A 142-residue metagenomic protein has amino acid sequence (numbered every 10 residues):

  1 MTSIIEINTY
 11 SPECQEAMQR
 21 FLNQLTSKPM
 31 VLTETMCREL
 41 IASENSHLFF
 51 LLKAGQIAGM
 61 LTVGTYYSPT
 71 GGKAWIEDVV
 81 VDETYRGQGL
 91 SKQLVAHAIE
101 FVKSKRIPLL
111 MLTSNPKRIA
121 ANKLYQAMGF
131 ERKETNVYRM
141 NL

Functional and structural regions predicted by a protein language model:
T2-G71, E77, V95-A96, R132 (+1 more regions): Acetyl-CoA-dependent GNAT
R20-Q24, F101, L124, M128: Alpha-helical interaction/dimerization surfaces of two-component signaling modules
Y66-S68, T84, K117: Short coil/turn motifs at secondary-structure junctions
V79-V81, S114: Hydrophobic adenine-recognition pocket in adenosine-nucleotide-binding enzymes
V81, G87-E100, A127: Conserved acetyl-CoA-binding loop-helix of GNAT-fold acetyltransferases
K92, P116-E134, R139-M140: Conserved active-site alpha-helix within GNAT-family acetyltransferase domains
V95, V102-S114: Conserved GNAT acetyl-CoA-binding A-motif
